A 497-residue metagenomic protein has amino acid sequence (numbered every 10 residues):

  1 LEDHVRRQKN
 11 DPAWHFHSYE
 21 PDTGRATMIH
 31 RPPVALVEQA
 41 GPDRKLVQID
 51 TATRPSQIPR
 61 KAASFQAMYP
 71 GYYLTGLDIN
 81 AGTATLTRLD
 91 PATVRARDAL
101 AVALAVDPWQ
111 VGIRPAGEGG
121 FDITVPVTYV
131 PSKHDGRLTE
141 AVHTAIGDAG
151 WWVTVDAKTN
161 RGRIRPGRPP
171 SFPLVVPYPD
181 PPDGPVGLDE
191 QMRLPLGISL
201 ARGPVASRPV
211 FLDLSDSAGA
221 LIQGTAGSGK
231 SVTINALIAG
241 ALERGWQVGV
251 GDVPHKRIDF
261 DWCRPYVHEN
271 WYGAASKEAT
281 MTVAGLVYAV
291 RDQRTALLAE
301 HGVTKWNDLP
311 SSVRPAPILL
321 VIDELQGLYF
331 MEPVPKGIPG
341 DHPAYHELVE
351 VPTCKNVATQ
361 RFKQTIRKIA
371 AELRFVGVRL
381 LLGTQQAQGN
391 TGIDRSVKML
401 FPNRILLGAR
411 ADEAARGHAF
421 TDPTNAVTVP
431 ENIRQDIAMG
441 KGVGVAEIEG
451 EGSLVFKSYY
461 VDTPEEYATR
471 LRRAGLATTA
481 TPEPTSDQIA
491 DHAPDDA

Functional and structural regions predicted by a protein language model:
L1-Q247, Q364, S453-A497: Phosphate-binding P-loop/Walker A region and its immediate neighborhood
T27, R208, G273, D308-S311: Residues at structural and domain junctions
R137-A141, T154, L382-T485, A490-H492: Conserved ATP-driven motor cores of ASCE-family P-loop NTPases powering translocation/secretion/packaging/pilus
P170-P182, T295-W306, P430-V443: A broadly tuned preference for mixed-charge, low-complexity surface segments
P179-E300, A316-L319, L325-A419, V427: P-loop NTPase catalytic phosphate-binding loop
H301-P317: Mid-core helix/loop region of P-loop NTP-binding domains shared across ATPases and GTPases
